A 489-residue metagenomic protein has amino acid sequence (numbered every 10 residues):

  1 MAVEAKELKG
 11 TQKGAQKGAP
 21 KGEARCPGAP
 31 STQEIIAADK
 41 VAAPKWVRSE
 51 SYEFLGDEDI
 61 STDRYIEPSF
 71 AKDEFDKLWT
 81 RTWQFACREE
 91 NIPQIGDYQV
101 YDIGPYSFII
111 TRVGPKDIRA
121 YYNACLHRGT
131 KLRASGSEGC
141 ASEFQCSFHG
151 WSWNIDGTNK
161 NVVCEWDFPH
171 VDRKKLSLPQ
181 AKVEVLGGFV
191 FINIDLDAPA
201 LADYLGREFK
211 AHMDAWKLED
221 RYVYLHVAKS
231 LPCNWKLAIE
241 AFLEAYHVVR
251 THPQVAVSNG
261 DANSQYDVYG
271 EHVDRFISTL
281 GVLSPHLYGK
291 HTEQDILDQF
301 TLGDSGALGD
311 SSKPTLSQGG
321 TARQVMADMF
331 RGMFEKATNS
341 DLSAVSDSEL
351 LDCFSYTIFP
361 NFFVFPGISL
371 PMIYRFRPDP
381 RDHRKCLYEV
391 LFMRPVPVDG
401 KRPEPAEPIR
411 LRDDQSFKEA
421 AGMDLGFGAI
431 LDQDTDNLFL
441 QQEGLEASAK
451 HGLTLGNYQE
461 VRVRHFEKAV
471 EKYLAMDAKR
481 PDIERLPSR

Functional and structural regions predicted by a protein language model:
A2, I92-A215: Rieske [2Fe-2S] iron-sulfur-binding domain
A2-V3, E7, P20-G136, A181-V185: N-terminal pre-ligand scaffold of iron-sulfur
V3-K9, K13, K17, K21-G28 (+3 more regions): C-terminal catalytic domain of Rieske-type non-heme iron oxygenases
K40-S69, R133-F148, S177-G187, Q299-A337: N-terminal short leaders/motifs
V41-E50, I155, E208-A211, D347-S348: Short, flexible segments with low predicted structural confidence
S61-T62, C87-R88, D172, A200 (+1 more regions): Short, solvent-exposed coil/turn linker segments
T80-P93, V162-D167, Y356-P360: Short Pro/Gly-enriched beta-strand edge/turn motifs at strand-loop
